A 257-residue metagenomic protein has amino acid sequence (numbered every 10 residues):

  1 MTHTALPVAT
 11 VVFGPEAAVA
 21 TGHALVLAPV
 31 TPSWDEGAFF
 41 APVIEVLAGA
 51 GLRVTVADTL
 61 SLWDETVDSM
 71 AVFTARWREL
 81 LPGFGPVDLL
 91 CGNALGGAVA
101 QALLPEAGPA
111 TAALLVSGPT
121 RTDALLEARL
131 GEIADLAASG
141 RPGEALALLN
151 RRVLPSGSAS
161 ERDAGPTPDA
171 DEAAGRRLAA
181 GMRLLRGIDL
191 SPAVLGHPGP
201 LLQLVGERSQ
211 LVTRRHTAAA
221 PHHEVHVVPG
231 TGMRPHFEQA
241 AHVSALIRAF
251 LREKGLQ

Functional and structural regions predicted by a protein language model:
T2-T66: Conserved HGGG/HGGXW glycine-rich cap/lid loop of the alpha/beta-hydrolase fold
A48, M70-D88: Conserved acidic catalytic loop of the alpha/beta-hydrolase fold
C91-A100: Gly/Ala-rich beta-loop-alpha elbow adjacent to hydrolase catalytic centers
P105-G140, R177-A180: Flexible "cap/lid" loop of the alpha/beta hydrolase fold
A124-L126, P142-A193: Conserved alpha/beta-hydrolase catalytic His-Asp/Glu region
G196-H197, Q203-V205: Short beta-strand/loop motif that positions the catalytic acidic residue of the alpha/beta-hydrolase fold
V205-G206, Q210-H216: Conserved alpha/beta-hydrolase "acid-adjacent" motif
T231-S244: Catalytic histidine-centered segment of alpha/beta-hydrolase-like enzymes
